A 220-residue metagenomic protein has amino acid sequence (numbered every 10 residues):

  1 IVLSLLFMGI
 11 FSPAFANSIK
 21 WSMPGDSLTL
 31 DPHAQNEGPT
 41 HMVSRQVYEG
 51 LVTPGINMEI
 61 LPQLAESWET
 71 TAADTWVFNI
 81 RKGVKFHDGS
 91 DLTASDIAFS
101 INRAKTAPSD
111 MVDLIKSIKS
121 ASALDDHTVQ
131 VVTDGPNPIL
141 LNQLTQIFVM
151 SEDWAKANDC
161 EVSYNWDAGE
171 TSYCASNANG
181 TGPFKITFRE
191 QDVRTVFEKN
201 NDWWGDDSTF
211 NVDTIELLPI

Functional and structural regions predicted by a protein language model:
I1-I10: Bacterial N-terminal signal peptides
I10-A16: Sec/Tat signal peptide C-region and signal peptidase I cleavage site
N17-L28, E66, T75-N79, I97-I101 (+4 more regions): Short, well-ordered beta-strand elements
S22-A72, N102, N179: N-terminal lobe/hinge region of extracytoplasmic solute-binding protein
S27-A34, E59-L61, I139-N142, T195-V196 (+1 more regions): Short, solvent-exposed loop/turn elements at domain surfaces
E59, I147-F210, T214: Gly/Pro-rich hinge or "lid" segments in bacterial periplasmic/extracellular proteins
E66-D110, L124, Q130: Aromatic- and charge-enriched surface segment that lines or borders ligand/interaction sites
E69, D113-S163, E190: Surface-exposed binding/hinge segments that line and control ligand-binding clefts or catalytic entry sites
